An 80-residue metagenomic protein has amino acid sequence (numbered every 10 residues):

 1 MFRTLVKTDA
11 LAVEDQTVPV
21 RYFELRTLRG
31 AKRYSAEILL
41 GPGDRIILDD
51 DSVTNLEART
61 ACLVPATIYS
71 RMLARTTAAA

Functional and structural regions predicted by a protein language model:
M1-V20, A79-A80: Negatively charged, low-complexity tracts enriched in Asp/Glu with abundant Ser/Thr
L11, F23-L25, D51-V53: Intrinsic disorder/low-complexity segments
Q16, A31, E57-A58: Extended rod-forming repeat segments used as scaffolds/tethers
P19-L48: A short, structured beta-strand/loop element
P42-A80: Mixed-charge, Lys/Arg-enriched low-complexity segments
